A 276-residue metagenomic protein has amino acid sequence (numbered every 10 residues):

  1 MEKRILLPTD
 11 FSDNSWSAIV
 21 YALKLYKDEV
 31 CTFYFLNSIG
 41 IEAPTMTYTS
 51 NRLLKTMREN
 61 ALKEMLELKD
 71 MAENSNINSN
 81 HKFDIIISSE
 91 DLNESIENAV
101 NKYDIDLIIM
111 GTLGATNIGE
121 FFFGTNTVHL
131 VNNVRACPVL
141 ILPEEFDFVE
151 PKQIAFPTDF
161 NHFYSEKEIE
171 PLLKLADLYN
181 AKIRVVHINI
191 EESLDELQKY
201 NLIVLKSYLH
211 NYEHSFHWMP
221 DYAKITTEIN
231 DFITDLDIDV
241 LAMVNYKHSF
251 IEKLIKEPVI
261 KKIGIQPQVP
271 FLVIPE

Functional and structural regions predicted by a protein language model:
M1-R52, Q153-M219, D235-I238, Q266: Small/aliphatic-rich secondary-structure junction motif
R52-K63: A short acidic, glycine-rich active-site loop that binds or catalyzes chemistry on phosphate/adenosine moieties
N76-D84, H210-H217: A short helix-to-beta-strand connector/capping loop
D84-S95, A223-T226: Charged docking surfaces used in two-component/phosphorelay signaling
E97-D147, T234-L236, V240-E276: Gly/Ser-rich helix-loop-strand patches that form or flank binding pockets for ribonucleotide-derived cofactors
Y222-T234: A short, acidic, amphipathic alpha-helical segment used as a generic capping/interface helix at domain edges
